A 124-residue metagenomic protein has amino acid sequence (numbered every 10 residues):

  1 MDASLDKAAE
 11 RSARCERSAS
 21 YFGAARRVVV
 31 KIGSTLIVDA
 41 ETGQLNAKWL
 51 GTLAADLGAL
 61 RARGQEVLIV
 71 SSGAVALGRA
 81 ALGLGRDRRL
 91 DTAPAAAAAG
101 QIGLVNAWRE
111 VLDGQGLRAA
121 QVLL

Functional and structural regions predicted by a protein language model:
D2-L68: N-terminal glycine-/serine-/threonine-rich phosphate-binding loop
F22-V28, L77-A80, L112-Q115: Short low-complexity stretches enriched in small and charged residues
V29-K31, E66-G78, A119-V122: Short beta-strand segments at enzyme active-site cores
I37, L68, A76-L82, L104: Short, electropositive, low-hydrophobicity segments enriched in small/polar residues
T42, A74-L90: Glycine-rich loop at the start of a catalytic domain that most often binds anionic cofactors/ligands
G51, A55-G58, G73-V75, A95 (+1 more regions): N-terminal, well-ordered alpha-helical segments
G58, Q65, A80, R109-L117: Generic short alpha-helical segment signal, independent of protein family or function, capturing local helix propensity
R86-L124: Ligand-binding beta-strand-loop-alpha-helix segment within the catalytic cores of soluble metabolic enzymes
